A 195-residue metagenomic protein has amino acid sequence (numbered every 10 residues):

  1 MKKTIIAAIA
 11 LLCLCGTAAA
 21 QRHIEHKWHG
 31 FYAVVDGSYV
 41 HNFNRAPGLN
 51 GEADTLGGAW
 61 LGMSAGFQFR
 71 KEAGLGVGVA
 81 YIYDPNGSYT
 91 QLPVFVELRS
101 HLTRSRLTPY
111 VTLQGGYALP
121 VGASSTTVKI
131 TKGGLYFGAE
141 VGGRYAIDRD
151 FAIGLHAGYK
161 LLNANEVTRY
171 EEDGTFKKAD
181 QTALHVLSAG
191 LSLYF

Functional and structural regions predicted by a protein language model:
M1-W28: Cleavable N-terminal export/targeting peptides
Q21-R22, K27-F31, G37-F43, G62-E140 (+2 more regions): Gram-negative (and chloroplast) outer-membrane scaffold detector with strong preference for beta-barrel transmembrane
D36, N44, L49-G58: Start-of-domain marker
N50-A53, P93, T127-K132, Y170-K177: Flexible, surface-exposed loop regions and adjacent strand-edge segments of Gram-negative outer-membrane beta-barrel
H156-G158: Internal, hydrophobic beta-strand segments that form the core of beta-sheet-rich folds
K160-L161, Y170-T175, L187: A structured, mid-to-C-terminal "fold-capping" secondary-structure block
F176-L184: Individual transmembrane alpha-helices with interfacial aromatic-anchor signatures
